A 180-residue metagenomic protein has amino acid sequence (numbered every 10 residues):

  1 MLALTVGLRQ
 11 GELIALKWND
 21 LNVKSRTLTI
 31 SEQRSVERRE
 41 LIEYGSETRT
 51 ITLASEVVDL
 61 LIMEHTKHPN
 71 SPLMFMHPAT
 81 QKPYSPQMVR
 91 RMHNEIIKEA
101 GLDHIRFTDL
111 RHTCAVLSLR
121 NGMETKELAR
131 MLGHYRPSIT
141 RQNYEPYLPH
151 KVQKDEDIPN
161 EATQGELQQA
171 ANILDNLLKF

Functional and structural regions predicted by a protein language model:
M1, T5-E12, M88, M92-I97 (+2 more regions): C-terminal catalytic core of tyrosine-transesterase DNA break-rejoin enzymes
M1-L16, K24, E47, E56 (+2 more regions): Basic, Lys/Arg- and aromatic-enriched nucleic-acid-binding interface segment
D20-T27, M123-N143: Short, polar N-cap/turn motifs at the start of nucleic acid-interacting alpha helices
S25, Q33, A54-L102: Active-site/catalytic core of tyrosine-dependent DNA strand-transfer enzymes
S25, V36-R38, E43-D59, M63 (+2 more regions): C-terminal secondary-structure termini that scaffold catalytic or DNA-interacting sites
R34, L132-Q169: Catalytic-site neighborhood detector that most strongly recognizes the C-terminal catalytic loop/helix of tyrosine
F107-T108, Y144: Catalytic tyrosine of NAD(P)H-dependent dehydrogenase/reductases that use a Tyr as the general acid/base
